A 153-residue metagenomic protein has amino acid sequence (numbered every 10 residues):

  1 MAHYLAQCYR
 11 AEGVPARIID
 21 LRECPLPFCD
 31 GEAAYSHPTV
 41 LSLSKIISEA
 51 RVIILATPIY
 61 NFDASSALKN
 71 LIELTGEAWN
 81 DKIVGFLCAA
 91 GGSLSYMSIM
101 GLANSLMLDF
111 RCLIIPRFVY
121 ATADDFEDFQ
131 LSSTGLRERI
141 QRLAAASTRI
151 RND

Functional and structural regions predicted by a protein language model:
M1-A2, T39, S98, R139 (+1 more regions): Hydrophobic alpha-helical membrane-association signature
M1-G13: N-terminal beta1-alpha1 ligand-phosphate binding loop
Q7-C8, K45-I46, A146: Alpha-helical scaffold elements within enzyme catalytic domains, especially in hydrolases
A11-E12, E49, A78, I150: Alpha-helix C-cap/termination motif
G13-P25, C112-A121: Short beta-strand elements in bilobed, periplasmic/extracellular small-molecule ligand-binding domains
I18-P38, F126-F129: N-terminal beta-loop-helix "entrance" segment that forms/cooperates in small-molecule cofactor or anionic ligand
Y35, S42, L113-D153: Glycine-rich phosphate/pyrophosphate-binding loop and the adjoining helix
Y35-F110: Helix-loop-strand module that forms the ligand-binding subsite of alpha/beta enzymes
